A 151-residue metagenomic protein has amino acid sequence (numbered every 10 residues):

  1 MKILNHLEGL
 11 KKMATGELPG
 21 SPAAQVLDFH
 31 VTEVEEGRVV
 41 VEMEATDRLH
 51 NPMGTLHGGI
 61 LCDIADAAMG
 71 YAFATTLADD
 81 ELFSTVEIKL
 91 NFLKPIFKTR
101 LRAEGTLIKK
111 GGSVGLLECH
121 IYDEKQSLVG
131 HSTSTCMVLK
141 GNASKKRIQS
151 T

Functional and structural regions predicted by a protein language model:
M1-T151: Terminal targeting signals and extreme-terminal segments of soluble enzymes
